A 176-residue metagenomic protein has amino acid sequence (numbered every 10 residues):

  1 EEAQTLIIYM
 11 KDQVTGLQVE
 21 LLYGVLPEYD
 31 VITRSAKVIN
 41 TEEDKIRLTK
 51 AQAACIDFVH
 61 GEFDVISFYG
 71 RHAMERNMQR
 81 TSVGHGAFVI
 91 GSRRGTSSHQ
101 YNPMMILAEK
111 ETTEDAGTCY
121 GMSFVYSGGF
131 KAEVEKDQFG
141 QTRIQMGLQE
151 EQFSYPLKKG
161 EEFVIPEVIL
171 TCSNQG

Functional and structural regions predicted by a protein language model:
E1-E135, E151-S154: Polysaccharide-binding surfaces and accessory modules of carbohydrate-active proteins
E2-Q4, T33, T142, M146 (+1 more regions): Active-site-proximal, glycine-rich beta->alpha crossover segments in alpha/beta enzymes that shape flexible
V19, K136, G140-R143, V164-E167: A near-ubiquitous, low-amplitude feature marking generic local secondary-structure context
A36, T171-G176: Short, surface-exposed, low-complexity cationic segments
E109, F124-Y126, M146-L148, E167 (+1 more regions): Pocket-edge structural micro-motifs
V134-D137, Q175: Conserved mixed alpha/beta catalytic, RNA-binding, or beta-rich assembly cores of soluble enzyme, regulatory
Q138-K158: Short acidic, Pro/Gly- and aromatic-enriched capping/linker segments at domain boundaries
Y155-S173: Short Pro-Gly-centered flexible turn/kink motifs
